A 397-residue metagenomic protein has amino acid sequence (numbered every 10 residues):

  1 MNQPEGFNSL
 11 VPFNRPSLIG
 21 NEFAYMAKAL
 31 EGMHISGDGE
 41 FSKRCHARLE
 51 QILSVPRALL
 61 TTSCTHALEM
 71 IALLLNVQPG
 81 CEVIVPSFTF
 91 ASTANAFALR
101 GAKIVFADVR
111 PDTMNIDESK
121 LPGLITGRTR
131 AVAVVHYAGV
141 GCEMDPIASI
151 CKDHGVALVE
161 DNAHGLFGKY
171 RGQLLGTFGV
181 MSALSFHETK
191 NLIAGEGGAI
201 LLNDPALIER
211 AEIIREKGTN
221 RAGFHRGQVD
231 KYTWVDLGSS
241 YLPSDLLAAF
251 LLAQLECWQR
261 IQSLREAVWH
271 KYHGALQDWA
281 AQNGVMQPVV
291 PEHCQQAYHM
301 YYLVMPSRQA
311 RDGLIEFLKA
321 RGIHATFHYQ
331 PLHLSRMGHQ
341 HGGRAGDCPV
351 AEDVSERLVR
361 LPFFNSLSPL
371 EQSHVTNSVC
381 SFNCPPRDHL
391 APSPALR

Functional and structural regions predicted by a protein language model:
M1-S36, T233-V235, P362: N-terminal "arm"/small-domain region of PLP-dependent enzymes with the aminotransferase-like
D38-E82, A96-R100, F106-D108, Q173: Phosphate-binding glycine-rich loop
S42-A47, I52-A58, S119, A131-V135 (+4 more regions): PLP-dependent aminotransferase class I/II
L59, I84, V105, A157-V159 (+3 more regions): Structural detector of well-ordered beta-strand residues that form the stable sheet scaffold of enzyme domains
A67, T89, P362: Conserved SAM-binding loop
L73-N162, K169: PLP-dependent aminotransferase-like
E160-A194, G223, D230-V235: Conserved active-site segment immediately N-terminal to the catalytic lysine that forms the internal aldimine
T177-N220, D245: Active-site PLP attachment segment
